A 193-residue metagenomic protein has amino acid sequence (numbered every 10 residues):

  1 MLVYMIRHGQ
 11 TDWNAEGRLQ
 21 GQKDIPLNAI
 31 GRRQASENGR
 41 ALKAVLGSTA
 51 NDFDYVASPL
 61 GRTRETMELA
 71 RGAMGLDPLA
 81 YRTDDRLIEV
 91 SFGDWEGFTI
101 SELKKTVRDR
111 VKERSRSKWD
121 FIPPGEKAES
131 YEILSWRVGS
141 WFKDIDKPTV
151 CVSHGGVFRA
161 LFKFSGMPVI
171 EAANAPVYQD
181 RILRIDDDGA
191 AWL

Functional and structural regions predicted by a protein language model:
V3, F53, D144-G156: Generic beta-sheet signal
V3, R7-L79, T106: Active-site-proximal alpha-helix that buttresses catalytic centers in soluble enzyme cores
G9, A57-L60, R86, V152-G156: Short, well-ordered beta-to-alpha junction loops that form the rim of enzyme active sites and present histidine/acidic
D12, R62-R64, E89-V90, V157-A160: Short, active-site-adjacent cap segments at secondary-structure transitions
P26, G75-D84, P168-Y178: Short hydrophobic/aromatic-enriched beta-strand-loop microsegments
G72-R137: Phosphate-handling substructures
G139-K147, L161-S165, I185: Alpha-helix C-terminal capping segments
G166-L193: Domain-level recognition of soluble alpha/beta enzyme cores, biased toward histidine phosphatases/phosphomutases
